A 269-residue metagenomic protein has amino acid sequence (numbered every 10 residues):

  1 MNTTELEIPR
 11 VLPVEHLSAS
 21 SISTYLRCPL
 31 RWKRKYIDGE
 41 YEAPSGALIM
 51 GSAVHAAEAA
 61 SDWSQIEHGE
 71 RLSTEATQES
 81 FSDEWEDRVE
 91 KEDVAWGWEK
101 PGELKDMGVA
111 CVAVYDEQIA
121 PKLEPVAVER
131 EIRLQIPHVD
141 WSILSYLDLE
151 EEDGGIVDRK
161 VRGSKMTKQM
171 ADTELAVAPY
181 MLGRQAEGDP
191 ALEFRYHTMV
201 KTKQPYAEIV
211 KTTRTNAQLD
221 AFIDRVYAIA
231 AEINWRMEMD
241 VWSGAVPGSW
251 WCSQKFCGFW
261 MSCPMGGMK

Functional and structural regions predicted by a protein language model:
M1-K269: RecB-family 4Fe-4S metal-dependent nuclease core
